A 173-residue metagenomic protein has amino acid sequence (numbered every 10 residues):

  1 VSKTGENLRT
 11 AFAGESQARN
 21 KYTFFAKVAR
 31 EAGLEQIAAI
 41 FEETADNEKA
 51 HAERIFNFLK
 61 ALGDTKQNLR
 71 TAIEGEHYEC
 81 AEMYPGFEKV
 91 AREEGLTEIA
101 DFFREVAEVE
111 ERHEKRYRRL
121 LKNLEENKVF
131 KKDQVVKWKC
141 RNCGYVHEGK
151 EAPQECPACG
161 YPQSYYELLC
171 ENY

Functional and structural regions predicted by a protein language model:
V1-Y173: Non-heme di-metal
